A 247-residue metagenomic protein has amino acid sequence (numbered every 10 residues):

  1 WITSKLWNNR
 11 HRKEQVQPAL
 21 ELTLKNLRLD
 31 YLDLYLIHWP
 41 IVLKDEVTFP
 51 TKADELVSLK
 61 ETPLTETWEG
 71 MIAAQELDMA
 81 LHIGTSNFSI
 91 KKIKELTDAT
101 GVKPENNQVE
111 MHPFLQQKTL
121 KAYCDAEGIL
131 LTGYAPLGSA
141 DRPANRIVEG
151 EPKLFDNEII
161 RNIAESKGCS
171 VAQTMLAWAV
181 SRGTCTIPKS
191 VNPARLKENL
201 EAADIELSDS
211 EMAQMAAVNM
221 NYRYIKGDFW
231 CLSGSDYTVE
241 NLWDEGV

Functional and structural regions predicted by a protein language model:
N8, W39-V247: Beta/alpha (TIM)-barrel catalytic core signal, keyed to glycine-rich beta->alpha loops juxtaposed to Asp/Glu that bind
R12-L27, S89-K94: Short, acidic/polar
E21, D30, E69-I72: Core alpha-helical elements of the protein kinase catalytic domain, predominantly the helix directly N-terminal
D30-L32, S170: Short coil/turn motifs that cap or connect alpha-helices
L32-Y35, I83: Hydrophobic packing within well-folded, soluble alpha/beta domains
